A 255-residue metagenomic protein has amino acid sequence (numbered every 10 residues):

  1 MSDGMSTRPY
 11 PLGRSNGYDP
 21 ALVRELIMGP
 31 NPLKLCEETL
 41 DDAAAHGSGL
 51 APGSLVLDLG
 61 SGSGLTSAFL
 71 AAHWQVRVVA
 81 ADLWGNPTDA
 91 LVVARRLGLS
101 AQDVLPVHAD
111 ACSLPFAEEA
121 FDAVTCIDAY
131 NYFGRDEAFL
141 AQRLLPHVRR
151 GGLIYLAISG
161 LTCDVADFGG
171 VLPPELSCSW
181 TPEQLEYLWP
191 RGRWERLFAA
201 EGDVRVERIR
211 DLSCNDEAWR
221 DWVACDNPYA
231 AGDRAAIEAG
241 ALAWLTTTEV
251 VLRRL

Functional and structural regions predicted by a protein language model:
G17-P32: Class I SAM-dependent methyltransferase Rossmann-like catalytic core, especially the SAM/SAH-binding loop
P30-A51: Conserved alpha-helix/loop element of class I SAM-dependent methyltransferases that forms part of the SAM/SAH-binding
S63-S113: Class I SAM-dependent methyltransferase SAM/SAH-binding core
T125: A conserved beta-strand element that flanks and buttresses the S-adenosyl-L-methionine
A138-L153: A short glycine-rich, Lys/Arg-flanked "PGG" loop and its adjoining helix->strand segment in the class I
Y155-T181: Conserved class I S-adenosyl-L-methionine
S177-R193: Acceptor-substrate binding/catalytic loop of class I
R208-L255: Conserved Class I S-adenosyl-L-methionine
